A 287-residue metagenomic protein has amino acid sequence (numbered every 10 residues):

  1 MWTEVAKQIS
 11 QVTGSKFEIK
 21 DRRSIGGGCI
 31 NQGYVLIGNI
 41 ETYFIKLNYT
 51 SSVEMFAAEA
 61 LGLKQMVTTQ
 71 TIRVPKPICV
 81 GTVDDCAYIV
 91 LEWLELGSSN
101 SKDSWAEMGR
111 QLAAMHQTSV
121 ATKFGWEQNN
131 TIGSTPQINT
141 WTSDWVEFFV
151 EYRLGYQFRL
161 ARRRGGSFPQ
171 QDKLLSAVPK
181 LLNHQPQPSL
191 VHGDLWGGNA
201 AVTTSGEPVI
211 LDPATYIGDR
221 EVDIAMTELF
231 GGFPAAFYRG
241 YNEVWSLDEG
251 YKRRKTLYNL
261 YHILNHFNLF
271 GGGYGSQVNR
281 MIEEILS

Functional and structural regions predicted by a protein language model:
M1-S15, V120-L190, T203: An alpha-helical support segment within catalytic cores of ATP-dependent transferases
K16-R23: Conserved N-terminal boundary motif of the eukaryotic protein kinase catalytic domain
R23-E147: ATP-binding pocket architecture of kinase catalytic cores
Y49, Q70, S98-S101, I217 (+2 more regions): Flexible interhelical turns and helix-capping residues at alpha-helix boundaries within structured domains
V83-S101, Q117, E151-G155, L160 (+2 more regions): A glycine-centered beta->alpha junction motif in the catalytic cores of kinase/phosphotransferase enzymes
S101-S104, S167, Y251-R253, Y274: Residue-level recognition of alpha-helical structural elements
I138-W141, W145-V150, R159, Q187-L190 (+3 more regions): Active-site Asp-x-Gly
